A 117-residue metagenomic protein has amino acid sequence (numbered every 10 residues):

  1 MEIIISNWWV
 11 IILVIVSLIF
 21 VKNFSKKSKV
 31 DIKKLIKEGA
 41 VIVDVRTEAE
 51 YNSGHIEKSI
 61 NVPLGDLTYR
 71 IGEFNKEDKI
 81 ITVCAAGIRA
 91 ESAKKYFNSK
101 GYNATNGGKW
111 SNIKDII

Functional and structural regions predicted by a protein language model:
E2-D31, E38, E48-K79, I88-I117: Rhodanese-like catalytic fold shared by cysteine-dependent sulfurtransferases and DSP/PTP-type phosphatases
V41-V45: Short hydrophobic beta-strand that contains or immediately precedes a catalytic carboxylate
V83: Short, surface-exposed ligand- or partner-binding patches at beta-edge/loop junctions that are enriched in aromatics
